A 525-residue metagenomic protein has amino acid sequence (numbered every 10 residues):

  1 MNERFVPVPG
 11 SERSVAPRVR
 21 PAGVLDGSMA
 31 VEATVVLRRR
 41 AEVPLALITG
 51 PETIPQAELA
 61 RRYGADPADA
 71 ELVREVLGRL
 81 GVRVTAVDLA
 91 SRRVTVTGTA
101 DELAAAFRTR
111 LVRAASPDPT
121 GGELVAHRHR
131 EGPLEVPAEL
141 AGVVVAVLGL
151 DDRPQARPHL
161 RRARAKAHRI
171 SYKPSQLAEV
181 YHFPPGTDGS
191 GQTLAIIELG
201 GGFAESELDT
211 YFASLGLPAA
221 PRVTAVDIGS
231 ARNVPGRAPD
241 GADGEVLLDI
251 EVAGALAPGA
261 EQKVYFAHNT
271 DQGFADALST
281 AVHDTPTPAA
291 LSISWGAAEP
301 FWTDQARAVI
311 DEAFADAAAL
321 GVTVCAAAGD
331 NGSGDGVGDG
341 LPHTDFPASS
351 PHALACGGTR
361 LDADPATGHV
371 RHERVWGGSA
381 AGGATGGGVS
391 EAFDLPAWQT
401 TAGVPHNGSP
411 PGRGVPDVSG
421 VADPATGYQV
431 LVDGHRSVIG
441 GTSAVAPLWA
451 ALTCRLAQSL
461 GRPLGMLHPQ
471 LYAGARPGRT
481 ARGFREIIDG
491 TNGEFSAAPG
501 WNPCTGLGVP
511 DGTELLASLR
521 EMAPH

Functional and structural regions predicted by a protein language model:
N2-A86, T95, A100-A355, T385 (+4 more regions): Substrate-binding/charge-relay-adjacent region of secreted/lumenal peptidase catalytic domains
A90-R92: Ser/Thr- and Asn-enriched, surface-exposed coil loops between beta-strands
D335-D339, P365, G478-A481: Short, glycine- and charge-enriched coil/turn segments that flank and shape catalytic ligand pockets
P351, A355-D394: Polar, glycine-rich mid-to-C-terminal structural blocks that act as macromolecule-binding/assembly scaffolds
R360, A402-N407, A457-P503, L507 (+1 more regions): An often Trp-containing, charged/polar helix-loop segment at the C-terminal end of enzyme catalytic cores
A366-T367, A450, L515-A517: N-terminal low-complexity, intrinsically disordered patches enriched in charged
A444-A457: Active-site-proximal alpha-helical segments within enzyme catalytic domains
